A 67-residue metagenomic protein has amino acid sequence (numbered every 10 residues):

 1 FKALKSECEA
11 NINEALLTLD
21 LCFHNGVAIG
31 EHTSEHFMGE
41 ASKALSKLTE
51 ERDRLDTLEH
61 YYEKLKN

Functional and structural regions predicted by a protein language model:
F1-N67: Extended, charge-rich alpha-helical interface modules
